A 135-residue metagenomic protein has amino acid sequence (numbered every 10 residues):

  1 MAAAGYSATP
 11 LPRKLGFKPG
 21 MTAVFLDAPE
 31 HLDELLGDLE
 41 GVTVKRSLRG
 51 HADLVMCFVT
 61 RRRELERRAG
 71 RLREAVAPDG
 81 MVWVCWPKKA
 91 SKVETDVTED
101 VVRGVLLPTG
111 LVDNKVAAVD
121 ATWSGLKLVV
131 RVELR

Functional and structural regions predicted by a protein language model:
M1-E34, L39: N-terminal, charge-rich interaction modules
V42-H51: Short acidic low-complexity segments
V55-L65: Short, glycine-rich nucleotide/cofactor-binding loops
R63, L72, R131-R135: N-terminal and secondary-structure boundary signal
L65-V97: Mid-chain, well-packed structural core segment of small domains
E94-G110: Flexible, gly/pro- and Lys/Arg-enriched active-site loops
T109-R135: Class I S-adenosyl-L-methionine
